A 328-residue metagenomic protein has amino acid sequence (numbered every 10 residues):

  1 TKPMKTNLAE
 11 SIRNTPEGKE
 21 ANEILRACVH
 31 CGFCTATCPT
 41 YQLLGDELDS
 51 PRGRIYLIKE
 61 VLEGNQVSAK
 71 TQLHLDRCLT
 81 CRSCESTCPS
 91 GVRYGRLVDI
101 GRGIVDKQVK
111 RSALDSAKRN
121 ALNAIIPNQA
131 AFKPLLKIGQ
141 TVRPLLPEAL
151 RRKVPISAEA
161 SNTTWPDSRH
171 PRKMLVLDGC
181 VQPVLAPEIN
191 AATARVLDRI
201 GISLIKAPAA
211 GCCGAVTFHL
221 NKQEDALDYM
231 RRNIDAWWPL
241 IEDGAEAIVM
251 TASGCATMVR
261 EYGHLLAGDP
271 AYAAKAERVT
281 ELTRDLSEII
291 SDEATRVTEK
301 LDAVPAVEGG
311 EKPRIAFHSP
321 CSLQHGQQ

Functional and structural regions predicted by a protein language model:
P3-N22, Y41-F132, Q140, L146 (+3 more regions): Ferredoxin-type iron-sulfur electron-transfer modules in oxidoreductases and energy-metabolism complexes
G18, A36-P39, L240: Short, charged, low-complexity loops and linkers
N22-C28, G32, Q72-C78, R82 (+3 more regions): Processing junctions and N-termini across compartments
C28-C34, C38, C78-C84, C88 (+4 more regions): Short cysteine clusters
G32-A36, D46-P51, L204-K206: N-terminal glycine-rich anion-binding loops that anchor highly charged ligand groups
Y94-Q328: Iron-sulfur cluster-binding electron-transfer modules in prokaryotic oxidoreductases
